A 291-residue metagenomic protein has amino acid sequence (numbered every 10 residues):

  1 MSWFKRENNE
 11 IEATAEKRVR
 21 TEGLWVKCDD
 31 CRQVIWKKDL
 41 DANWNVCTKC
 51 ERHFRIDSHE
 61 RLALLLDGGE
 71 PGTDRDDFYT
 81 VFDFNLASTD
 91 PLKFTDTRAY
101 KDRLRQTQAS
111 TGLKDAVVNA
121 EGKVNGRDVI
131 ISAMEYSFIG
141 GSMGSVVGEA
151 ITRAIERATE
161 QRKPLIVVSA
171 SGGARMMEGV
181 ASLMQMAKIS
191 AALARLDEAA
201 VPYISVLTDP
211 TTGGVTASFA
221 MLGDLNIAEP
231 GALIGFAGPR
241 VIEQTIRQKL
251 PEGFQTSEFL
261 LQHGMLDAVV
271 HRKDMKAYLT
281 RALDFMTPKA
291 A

Functional and structural regions predicted by a protein language model:
M1-L113, E121-V124, A282-A291: Intrinsically disordered, low-complexity segments enriched in small/flexible residues
N9, L40, N45, D67 (+15 more regions): Short capping/connector residues at structural and topological boundaries
E16, I35, S110, V146 (+3 more regions): Residues that cap or flank secondary-structure elements
K27, V46, S58-R61, V147-A154 (+4 more regions): General structural feature for long, well-ordered alpha-helical segments within catalytic domains of soluble enzymes
V117-D197, I204: Cleft-lining beta-strand/loop regions that shape enzyme active-site pockets
S169-A290: Conserved catalytic cores of soluble enzyme domains, especially glycine-rich substrate-binding beta-alpha loops
